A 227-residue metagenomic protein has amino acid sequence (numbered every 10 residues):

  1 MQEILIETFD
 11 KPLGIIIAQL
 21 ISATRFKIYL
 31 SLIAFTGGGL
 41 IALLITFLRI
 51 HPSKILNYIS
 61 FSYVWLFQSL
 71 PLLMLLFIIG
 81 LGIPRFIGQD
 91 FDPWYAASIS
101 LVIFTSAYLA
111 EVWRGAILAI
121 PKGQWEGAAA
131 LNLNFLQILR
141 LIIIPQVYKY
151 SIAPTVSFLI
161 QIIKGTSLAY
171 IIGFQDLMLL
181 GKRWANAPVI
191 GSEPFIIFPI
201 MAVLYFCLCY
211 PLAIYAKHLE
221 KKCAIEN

Functional and structural regions predicted by a protein language model:
M1-N227: Transmembrane alpha-helices and adjacent helix-loop boundaries
